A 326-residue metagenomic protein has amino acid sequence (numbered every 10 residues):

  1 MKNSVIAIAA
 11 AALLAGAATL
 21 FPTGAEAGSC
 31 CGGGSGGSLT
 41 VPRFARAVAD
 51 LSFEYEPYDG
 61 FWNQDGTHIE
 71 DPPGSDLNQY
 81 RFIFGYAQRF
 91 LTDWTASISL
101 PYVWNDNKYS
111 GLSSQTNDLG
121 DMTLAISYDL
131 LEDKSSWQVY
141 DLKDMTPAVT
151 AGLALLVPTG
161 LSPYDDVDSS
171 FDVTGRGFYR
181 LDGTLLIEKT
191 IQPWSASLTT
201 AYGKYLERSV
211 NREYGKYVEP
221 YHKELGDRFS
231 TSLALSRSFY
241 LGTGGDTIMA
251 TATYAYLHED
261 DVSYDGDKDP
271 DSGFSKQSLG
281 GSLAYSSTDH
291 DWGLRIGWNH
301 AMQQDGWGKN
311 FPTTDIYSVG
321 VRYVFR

Functional and structural regions predicted by a protein language model:
L20-W62, E132-A148: Outer-membrane beta-barrel biogenesis signature
A45, D76-F82, T116-L124, P147 (+4 more regions): Residues that define the transmembrane beta-barrel architecture of outer-membrane proteins
A47, D93-A96, D133-S136, P193-A196 (+2 more regions): Repeated loop/turn-to-beta-strand initiation elements of outer-membrane beta-barrel proteins
A49-P57, I98-Y102, V149-V157, L198-K204 (+4 more regions): Transmembrane beta-barrel strands of outer-membrane/channel proteins
F53-Y55, Q88, L100, Y128-L130 (+4 more regions): Residue-level signature of outer-membrane beta-barrel architecture
Y55-R81, Y164-G175: Surface-exposed strand-loop-strand hairpins of Gram-negative outer-membrane beta-barrel proteins
P57-P72, R208-R326: Outer membrane beta-barrel transmembrane domains
K108-G226: Outer-membrane pore/translocation modules
